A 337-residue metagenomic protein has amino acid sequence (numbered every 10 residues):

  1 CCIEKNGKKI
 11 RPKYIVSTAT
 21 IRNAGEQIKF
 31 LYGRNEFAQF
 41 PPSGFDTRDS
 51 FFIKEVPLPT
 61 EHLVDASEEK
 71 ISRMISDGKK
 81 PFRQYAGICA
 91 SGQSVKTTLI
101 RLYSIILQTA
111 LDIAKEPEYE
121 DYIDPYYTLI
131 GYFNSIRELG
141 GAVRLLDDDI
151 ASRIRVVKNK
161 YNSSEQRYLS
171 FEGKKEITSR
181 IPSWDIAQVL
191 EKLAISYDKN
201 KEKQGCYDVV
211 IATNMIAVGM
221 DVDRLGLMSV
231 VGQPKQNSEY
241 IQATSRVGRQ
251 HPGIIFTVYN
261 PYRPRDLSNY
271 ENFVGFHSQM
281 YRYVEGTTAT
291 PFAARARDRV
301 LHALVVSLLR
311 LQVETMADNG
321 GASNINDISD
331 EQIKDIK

Functional and structural regions predicted by a protein language model:
C1-P12, A243-R246: Short, conserved "post-DEAD/DEAH" coupling segment immediately C-terminal to helicase motif II within the SF2/RecA-like
K8-I15, T128, Q204-V209: Loop/turn-to-beta-strand initiation segments
I10-P12, I21-I150, K174, R310 (+1 more regions): Conserved interdomain linker/interface between the two RecA-like ATPase lobes of SF2 helicase motors
E138-S170: Conserved helicase motor "Helicase C" RecA-like lobe of SF1/SF2 P-loop NTPases
T178-T213: Conserved helicase ATPase core of P-loop NTP-dependent helicases/translocases
G205-C206, E239-T287: Conserved segment of the helicase C-terminal RecA-like domain
I216-G232, G253-T257: A short beta-strand element within the Helicase C-terminal
P291-K337: Long, largely alpha-helical accessory region at the distal end of helicase-like NTP-driven motors
